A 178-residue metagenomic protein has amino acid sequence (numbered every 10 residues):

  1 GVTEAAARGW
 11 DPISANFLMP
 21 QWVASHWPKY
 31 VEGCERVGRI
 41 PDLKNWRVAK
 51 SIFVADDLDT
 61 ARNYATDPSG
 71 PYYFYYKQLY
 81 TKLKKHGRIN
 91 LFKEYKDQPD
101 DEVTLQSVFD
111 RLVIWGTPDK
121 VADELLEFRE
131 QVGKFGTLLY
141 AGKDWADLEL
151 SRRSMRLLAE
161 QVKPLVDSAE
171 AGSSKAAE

Functional and structural regions predicted by a protein language model:
V2-Q21, H26-W27, V31: A conserved active-site cap/scaffold subdomain adjacent to cofactor or substrate pockets
W10-A15, K44-S51, G136-Y140: Hydrophobic faces of well-ordered beta-strands that scaffold small-molecule active sites in alpha/beta enzyme cores
N16-L18, L139-L150: Glycine-rich, proline-tolerant flexible connector loops at the mouths of alpha/beta enzymes
Q21-V132, D167-E178: An alpha-helical appendage that flanks or caps ligand/catalytic pockets
R36-G38, Q131-V132, L150, S154-A159: C-terminal and inter-domain tail/linker signature
D57-D59, A146-L158, D167: Short glycine/threonine-rich loop-to-helix capping motif typified by GTGT followed within a few residues by an Asp-Pro
K120, G142, L157, L165: Active-site loop segments of alpha/beta catalytic cores
